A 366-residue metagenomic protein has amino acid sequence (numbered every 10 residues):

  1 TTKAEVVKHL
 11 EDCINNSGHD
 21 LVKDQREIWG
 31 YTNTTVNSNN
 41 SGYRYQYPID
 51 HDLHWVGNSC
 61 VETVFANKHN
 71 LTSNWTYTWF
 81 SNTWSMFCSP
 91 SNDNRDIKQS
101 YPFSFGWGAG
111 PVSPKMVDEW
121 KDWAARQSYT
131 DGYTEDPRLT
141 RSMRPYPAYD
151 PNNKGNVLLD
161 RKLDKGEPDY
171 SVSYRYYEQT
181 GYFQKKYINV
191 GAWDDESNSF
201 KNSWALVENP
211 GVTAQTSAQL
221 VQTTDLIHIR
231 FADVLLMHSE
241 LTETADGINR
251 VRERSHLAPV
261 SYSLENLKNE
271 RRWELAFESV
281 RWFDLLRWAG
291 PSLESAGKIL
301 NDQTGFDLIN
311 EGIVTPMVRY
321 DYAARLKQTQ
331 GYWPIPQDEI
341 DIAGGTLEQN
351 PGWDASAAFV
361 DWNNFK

Functional and structural regions predicted by a protein language model:
T1-Y170: An aromatic- and glycine-enriched ligand-binding surface/loop that stacks and positions planar moieties
T2, V6-L10, S239-D246, A289: Generic hydrophobic/packing signal
K3-V6, N58, G132, D225-I227 (+4 more regions): Active-site-proximal structural scaffolding
A4, K8, D12-N15, D118 (+7 more regions): Polar/charged alpha-helical tracts
A4, K8, P137, D246-N249 (+1 more regions): Generic alpha-helical secondary structure signal
E11-H19, M237-T244, R252-H256, N269-W273: Sec-exported extracytoplasmic/periplasmic mature domains
G30-Q99, D194, K201-H228, N249-R252 (+1 more regions): Long, intrinsically disordered, low-complexity segments
R126-E253: C-terminal substrate/ligand-recognition segments
